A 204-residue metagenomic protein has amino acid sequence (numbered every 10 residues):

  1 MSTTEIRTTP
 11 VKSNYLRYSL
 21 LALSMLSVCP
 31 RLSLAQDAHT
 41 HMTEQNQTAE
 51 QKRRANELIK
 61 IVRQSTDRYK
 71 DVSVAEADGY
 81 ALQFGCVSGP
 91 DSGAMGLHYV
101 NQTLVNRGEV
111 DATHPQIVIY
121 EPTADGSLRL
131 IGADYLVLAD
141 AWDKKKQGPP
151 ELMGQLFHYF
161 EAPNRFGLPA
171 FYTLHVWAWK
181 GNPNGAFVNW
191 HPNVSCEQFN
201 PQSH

Functional and structural regions predicted by a protein language model:
M1-Y15: N-terminal secretory signal peptides that target proteins for export/translocation
T8, L16-L20, T103, G108: Intrinsic disorder/low-complexity detector
S19-V28: Bacterial N-terminal signal peptides
R31-A35: Sec/Tat signal peptide C-region and signal peptidase I cleavage site
Q36-H204: Primary mode marks residue(s) on the alpha4-beta5-alpha5 output face of response regulator receiver
